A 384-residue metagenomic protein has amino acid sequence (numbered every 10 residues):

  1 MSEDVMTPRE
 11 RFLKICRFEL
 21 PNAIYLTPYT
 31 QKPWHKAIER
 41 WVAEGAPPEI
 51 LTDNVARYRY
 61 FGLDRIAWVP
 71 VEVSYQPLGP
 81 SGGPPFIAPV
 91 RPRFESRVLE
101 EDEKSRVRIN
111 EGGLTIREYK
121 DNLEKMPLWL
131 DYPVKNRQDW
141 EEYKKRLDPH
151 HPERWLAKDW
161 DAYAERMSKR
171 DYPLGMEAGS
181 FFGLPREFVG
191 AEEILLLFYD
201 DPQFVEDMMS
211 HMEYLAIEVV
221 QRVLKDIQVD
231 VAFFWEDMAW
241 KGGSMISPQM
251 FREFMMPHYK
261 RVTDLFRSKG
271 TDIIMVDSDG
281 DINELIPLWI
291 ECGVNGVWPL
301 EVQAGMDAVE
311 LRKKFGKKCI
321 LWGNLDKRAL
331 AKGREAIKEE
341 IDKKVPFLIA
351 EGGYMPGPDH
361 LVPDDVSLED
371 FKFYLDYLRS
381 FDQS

Functional and structural regions predicted by a protein language model:
M1-G45, E49, E100, V107-I109 (+3 more regions): Active-site loop segments of alpha/beta catalytic cores
R9, L26, D53-Y58, G62 (+3 more regions): N-acyltransferase acceptor-side catalytic subdomain
A37-A88: Segments that shape or occlude catalytic/ligand-binding pockets
E72, N122-L123: Residue-level detector of alpha-helical segments with a strong bias toward transmembrane helices and their helix-loop
G82-P85, E103-N110: A basic- and aromatic-enriched beta-loop-alpha substructure that forms the phosphate/nucleotide- and DNA/RNA-contacting
V90, F94-E100: A structural signal for short, hydrophobic beta-strand segments that form beta-sheets in beta-rich/all-beta domains
